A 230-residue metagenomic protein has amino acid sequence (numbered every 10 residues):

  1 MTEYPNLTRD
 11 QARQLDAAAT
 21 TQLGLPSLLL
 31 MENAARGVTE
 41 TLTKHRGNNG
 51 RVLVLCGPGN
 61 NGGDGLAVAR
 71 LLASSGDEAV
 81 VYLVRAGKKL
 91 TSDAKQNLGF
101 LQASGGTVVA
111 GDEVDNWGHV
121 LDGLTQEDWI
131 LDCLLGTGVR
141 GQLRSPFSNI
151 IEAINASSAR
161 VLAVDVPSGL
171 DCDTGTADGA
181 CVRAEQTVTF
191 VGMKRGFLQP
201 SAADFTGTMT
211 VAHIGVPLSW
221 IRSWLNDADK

Functional and structural regions predicted by a protein language model:
M1-V84, T91, Q186, G192-K230: Small-residue (G/A/S/T)-rich helix-start motifs and N-terminal tracts that mark the onset
T2-L7, E127-K230: YjeF_N-associated NAD(P)HX repair module
A17-T20, G24, G106, L135-G136 (+1 more regions): A broad detector of the eukaryotic-type serine/threonine protein kinase catalytic domain
T39-L134, Q142-V164: Nucleotide and nucleotide-moiety/phosphate-recognizing core
